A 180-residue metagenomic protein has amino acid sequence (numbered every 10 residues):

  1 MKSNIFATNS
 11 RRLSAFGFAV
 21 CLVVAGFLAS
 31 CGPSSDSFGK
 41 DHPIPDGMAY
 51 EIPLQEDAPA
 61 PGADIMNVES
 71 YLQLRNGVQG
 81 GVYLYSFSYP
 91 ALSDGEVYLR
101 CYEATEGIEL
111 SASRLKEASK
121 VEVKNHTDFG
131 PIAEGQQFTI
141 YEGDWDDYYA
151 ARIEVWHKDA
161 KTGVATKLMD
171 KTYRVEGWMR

Functional and structural regions predicted by a protein language model:
S3-V20: Bacterial N-terminal signal peptides that target proteins for export
F27-S30: C-terminal motif of bacterial Sec signal peptides marking the signal peptidase cleavage site
G32-S34: Bacterial signal peptide processing site
K40-D64: Post-signal peptide N-terminal segment of mature Sec-exported envelope proteins
A60-Y98: Contiguous beta-strand segments within globular domains
Y85-K120, V155: Extended low-complexity, serine/threonine- and proline-enriched intrinsically disordered segments
E117-K161: Short, solvent-exposed, Trp/other aromatic-anchored flexible loops in extracytoplasmic proteins
T162-R180: Short beta-strand elements
